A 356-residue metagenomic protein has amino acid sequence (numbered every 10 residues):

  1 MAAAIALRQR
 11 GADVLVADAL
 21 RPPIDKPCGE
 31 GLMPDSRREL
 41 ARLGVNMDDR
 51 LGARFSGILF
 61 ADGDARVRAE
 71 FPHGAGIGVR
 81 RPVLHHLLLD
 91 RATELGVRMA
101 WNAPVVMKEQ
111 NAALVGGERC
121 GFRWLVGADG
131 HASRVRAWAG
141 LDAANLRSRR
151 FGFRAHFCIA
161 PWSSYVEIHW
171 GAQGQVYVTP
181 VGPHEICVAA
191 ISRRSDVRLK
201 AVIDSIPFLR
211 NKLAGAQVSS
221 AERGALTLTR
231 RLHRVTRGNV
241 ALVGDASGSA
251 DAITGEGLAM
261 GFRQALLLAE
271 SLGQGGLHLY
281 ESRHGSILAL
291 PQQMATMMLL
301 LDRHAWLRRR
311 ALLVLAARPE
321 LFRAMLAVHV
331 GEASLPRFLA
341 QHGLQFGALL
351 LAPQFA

Functional and structural regions predicted by a protein language model:
I5-C28: Glycine-rich FAD pyrophosphate-binding loop
V16-A17, G127, V243, S249: Generic enzyme active-site microenvironment
D25-L59: N-terminal FAD cofactor-binding segment of flavoenzymes
R38, G52-W138, A144-R150, L350: Conserved N-terminal helical subregion
A128-L209: Conserved FAD-binding catalytic core of PHBH/FMO-like flavoproteins
R194-E270, L277-H278: FAD/FMN-dependent oxidoreductases across multiple families
E270-A356: C-terminal helical "tail/cap" subdomain of flavin- and related membrane-associated enzymes
